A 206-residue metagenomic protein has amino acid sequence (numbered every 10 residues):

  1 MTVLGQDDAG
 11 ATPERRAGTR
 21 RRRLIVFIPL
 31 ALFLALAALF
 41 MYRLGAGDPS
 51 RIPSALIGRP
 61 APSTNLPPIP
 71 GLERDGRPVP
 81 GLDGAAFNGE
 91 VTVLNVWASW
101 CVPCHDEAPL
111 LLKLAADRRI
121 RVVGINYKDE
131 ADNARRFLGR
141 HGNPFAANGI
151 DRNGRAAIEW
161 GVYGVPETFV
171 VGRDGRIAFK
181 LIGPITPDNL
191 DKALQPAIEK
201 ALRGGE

Functional and structural regions predicted by a protein language model:
M1-G71, E206: N-terminal targeting signals for export/organelle localization
P62, W97, V123, I158: Conserved Rossmann-like nucleotide-binding pocket used by diverse enzymes that bind dinucleotide cofactors
T64-V93: A short beta-strand-turn-helix
E90-T92, W97-W100, G164: Short pre-active-site segment immediately N-terminal to redox-active cysteine/selenocysteine motifs in thiol-based
V93-N95, G124, V170: Hydrophobic beta-strand core positions in alpha/beta domains
V96-K113: Conserved redox-active cysteine motifs that mediate thiol-disulfide chemistry, especially di-cysteine Cys-X(1-2)-Cys
A116-N153, V165: Conserved segment of the thioredoxin-like fold in thiol-based oxidoreductases
G139-P144, D151-E206: Thiol/disulfide oxidoreductase modules built on the thioredoxin-like
